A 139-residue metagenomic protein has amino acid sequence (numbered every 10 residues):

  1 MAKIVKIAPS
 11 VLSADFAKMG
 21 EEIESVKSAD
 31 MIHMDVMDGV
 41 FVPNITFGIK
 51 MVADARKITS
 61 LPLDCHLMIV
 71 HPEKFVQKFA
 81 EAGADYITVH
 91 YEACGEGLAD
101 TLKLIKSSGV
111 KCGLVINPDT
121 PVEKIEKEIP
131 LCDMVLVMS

Functional and structural regions predicted by a protein language model:
M1-T88, E92-D100, L104-C112, I125-C132: Conserved N-terminal beta1-alpha1 strand-loop-helix module at the mouth
V115-S139: Histidine/lysine/aspartate-rich catalytic loop segments that bind and position anionic ligands
